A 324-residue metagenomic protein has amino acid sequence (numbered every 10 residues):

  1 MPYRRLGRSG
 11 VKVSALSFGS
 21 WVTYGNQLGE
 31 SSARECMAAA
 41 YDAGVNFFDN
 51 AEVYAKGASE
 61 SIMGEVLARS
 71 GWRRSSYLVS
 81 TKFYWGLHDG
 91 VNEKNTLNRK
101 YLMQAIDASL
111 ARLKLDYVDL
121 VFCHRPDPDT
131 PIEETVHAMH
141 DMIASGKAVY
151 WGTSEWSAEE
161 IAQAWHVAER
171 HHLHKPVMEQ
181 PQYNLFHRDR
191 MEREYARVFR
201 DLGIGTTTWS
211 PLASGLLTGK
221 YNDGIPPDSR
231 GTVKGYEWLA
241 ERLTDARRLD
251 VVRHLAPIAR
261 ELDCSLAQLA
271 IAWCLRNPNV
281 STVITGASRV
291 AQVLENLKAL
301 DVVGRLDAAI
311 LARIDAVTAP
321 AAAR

Functional and structural regions predicted by a protein language model:
M1-Y77, A144, A323: N-terminal binding-site loop/beta-alpha segment at the start of enzyme catalytic domains that lines or forms
R8-Y24, S80-K94, Y117, F122: N-terminal small/glycine-rich loop or linker at the start of catalytic domains across soluble metabolic enzymes
F18, N50, T81, L120-C123 (+4 more regions): Conserved beta-strand positions
S20-S31, H88-M103, H124-T130: Active-site mouth loops of central-metabolism enzymes
G25-G29, A51-E60, D127-P131, A158-E159 (+1 more regions): Acidic-and-aromatic substrate-binding clefts and catalytic sites of carbohydrate-active enzymes
L28-A40, L97-L113, I161-H166: Short, acidic/polar
L110-P131: Active-site groove signature of glycoside hydrolases
T130-A321: Beta/alpha (TIM)-barrel catalytic core signal, keyed to glycine-rich beta->alpha loops juxtaposed to Asp/Glu that bind
